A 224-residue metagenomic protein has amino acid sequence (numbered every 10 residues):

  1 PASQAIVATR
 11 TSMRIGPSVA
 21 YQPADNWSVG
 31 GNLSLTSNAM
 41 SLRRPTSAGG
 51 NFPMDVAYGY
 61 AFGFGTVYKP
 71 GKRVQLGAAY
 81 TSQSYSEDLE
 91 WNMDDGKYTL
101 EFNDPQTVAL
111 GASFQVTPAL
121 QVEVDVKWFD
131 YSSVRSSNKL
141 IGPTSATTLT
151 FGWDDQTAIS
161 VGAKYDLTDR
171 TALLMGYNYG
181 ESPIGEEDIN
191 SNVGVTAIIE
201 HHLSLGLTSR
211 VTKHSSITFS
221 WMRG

Functional and structural regions predicted by a protein language model:
P1-G224: Outer-membrane beta-barrel porins/channels
